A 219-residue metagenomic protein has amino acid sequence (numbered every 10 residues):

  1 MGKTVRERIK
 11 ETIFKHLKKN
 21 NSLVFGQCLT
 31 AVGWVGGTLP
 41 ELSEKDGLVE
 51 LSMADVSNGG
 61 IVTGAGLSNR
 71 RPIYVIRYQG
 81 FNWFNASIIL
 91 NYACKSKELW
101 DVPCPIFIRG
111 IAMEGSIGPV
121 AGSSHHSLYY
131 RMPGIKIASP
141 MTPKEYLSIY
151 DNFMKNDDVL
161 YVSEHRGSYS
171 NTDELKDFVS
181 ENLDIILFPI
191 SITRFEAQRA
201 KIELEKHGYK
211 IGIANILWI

Functional and structural regions predicted by a protein language model:
M1-V159, S163-S170: Thiamine diphosphate
G26-E44, D55-N58, D101, H165-I219: Thiamine diphosphate
